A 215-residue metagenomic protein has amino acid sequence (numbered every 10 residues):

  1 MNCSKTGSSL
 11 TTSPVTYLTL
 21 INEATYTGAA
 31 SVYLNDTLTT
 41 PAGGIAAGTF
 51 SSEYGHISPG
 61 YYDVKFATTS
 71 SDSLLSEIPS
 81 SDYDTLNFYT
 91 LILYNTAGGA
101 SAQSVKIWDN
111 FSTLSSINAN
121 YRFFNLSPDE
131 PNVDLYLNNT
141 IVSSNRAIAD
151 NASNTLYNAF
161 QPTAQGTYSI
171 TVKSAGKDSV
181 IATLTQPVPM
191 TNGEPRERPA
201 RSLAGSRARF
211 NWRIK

Functional and structural regions predicted by a protein language model:
C3-K215: Intrinsically disordered, low-complexity polar regions and short flexible loop motifs
